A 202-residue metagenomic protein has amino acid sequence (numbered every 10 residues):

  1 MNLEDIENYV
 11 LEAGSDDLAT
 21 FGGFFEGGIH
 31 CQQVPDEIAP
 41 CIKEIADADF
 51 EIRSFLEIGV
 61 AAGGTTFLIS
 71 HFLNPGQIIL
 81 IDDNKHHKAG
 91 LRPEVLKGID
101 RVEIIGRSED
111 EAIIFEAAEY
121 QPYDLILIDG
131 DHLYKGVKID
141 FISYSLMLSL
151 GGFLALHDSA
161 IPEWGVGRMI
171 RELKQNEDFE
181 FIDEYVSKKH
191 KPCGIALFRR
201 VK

Functional and structural regions predicted by a protein language model:
M1-L127, D131-K202: A short alpha-helical cap/connector motif
